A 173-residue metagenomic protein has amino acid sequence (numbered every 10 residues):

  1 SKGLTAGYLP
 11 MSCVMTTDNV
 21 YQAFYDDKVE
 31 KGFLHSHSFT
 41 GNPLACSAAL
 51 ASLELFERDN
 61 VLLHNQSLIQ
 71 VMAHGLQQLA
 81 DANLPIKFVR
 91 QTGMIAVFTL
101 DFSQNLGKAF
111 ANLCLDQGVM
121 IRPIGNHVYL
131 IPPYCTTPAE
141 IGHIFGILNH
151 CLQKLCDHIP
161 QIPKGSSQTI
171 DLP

Functional and structural regions predicted by a protein language model:
S1-P173: Conserved N-terminal phosphate-binding loop of PLP-dependent enzymes in the Aspartate aminotransferase
